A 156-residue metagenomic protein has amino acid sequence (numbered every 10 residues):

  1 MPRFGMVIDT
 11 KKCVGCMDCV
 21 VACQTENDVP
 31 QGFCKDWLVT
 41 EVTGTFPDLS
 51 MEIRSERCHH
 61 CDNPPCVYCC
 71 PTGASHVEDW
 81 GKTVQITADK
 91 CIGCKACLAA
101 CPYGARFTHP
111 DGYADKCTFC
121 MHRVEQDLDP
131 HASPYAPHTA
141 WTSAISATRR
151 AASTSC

Functional and structural regions predicted by a protein language model:
M1-C156: Non-ligating segments of multi-cofactor redox enzymes
